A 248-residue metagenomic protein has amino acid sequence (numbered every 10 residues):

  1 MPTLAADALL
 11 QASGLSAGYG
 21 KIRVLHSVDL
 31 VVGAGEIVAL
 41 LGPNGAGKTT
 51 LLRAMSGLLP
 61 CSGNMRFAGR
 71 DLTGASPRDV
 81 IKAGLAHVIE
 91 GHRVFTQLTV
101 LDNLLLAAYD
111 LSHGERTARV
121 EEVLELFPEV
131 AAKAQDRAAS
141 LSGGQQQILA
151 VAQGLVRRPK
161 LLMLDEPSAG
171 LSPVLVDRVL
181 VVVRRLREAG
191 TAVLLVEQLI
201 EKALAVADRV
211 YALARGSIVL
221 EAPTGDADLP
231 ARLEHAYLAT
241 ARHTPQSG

Functional and structural regions predicted by a protein language model:
P2-G248: Glycine-rich phosphate-binding loops of nucleotide-dependent enzymes
